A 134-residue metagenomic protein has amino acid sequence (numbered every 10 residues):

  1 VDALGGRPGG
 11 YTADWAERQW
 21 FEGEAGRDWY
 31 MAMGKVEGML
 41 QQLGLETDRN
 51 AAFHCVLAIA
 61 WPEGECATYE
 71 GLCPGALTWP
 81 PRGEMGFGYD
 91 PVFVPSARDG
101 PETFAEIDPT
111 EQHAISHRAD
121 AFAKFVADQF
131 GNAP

Functional and structural regions predicted by a protein language model:
V1-A133: Anionic-ligand binding patches
